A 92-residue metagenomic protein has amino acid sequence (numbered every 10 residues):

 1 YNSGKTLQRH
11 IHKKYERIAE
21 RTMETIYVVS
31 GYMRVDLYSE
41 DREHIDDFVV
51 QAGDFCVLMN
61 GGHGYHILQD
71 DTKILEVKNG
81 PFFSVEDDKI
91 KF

Functional and structural regions predicted by a protein language model:
Y1-E20: Conserved short histidine dyad/triad with adjacent acidic residue
N2-S3, R21-Y38: Glycine- and acidic-residue-biased ligand/ion/polar-headgroup-sensing regions
R9, V35-D36, C56-L58, H63-Q69 (+1 more regions): Short beta-strand His + acidic residue motifs that chelate non-heme Fe in jelly-roll/DSBH and cupin folds
Y15-E16, D41-E43, G80-F82: Short, surface-exposed beta-strand-loop junctions and turns on beta-sheet-rich folds
E16-V28, F55, Y65: His/acidic/aromatic-lined binding-pocket segments of jelly-roll/cupin-type domains and related regulatory beta-sandwich
I18-R21, I45-F48, E76, V85-D88: A short, polar/proline- and glycine-enriched secondary-structure boundary/capping micro-motif
S39-G61: Short acidic-glycine-tyrosine-enriched beta hairpin
G64-F92: Double-stranded beta-helix
